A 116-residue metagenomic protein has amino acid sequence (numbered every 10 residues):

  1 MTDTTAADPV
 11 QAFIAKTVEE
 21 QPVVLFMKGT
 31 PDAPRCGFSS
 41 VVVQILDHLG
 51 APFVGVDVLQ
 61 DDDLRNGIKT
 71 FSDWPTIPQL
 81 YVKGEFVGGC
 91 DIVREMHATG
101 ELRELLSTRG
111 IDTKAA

Functional and structural regions predicted by a protein language model:
M1-V24, A115: N-terminal leader/targeting and pre-domain segments
A7-Q11, D61-R65, T99: Structural motif corresponding to alpha-helix initiation and N-cap regions
A15-P52: Local sequence-structure signature of Cys/Sec-based thiol-disulfide redox active-site neighborhoods
K28, L59-D61, K83: Structured beta-strand/turn binding interfaces of compact recognition modules in eukaryotic regulators
D47-N66: Thiol-based oxidoreductase modules, predominantly thioredoxin-like and allied folds used for disulfide exchange
T70-T76: Thiol/disulfide oxidoreductase modules built on the thioredoxin-like
V82-K114: Non-catalytic, surface beta->alpha helical segment in thiol-disulfide oxidoreductase systems
